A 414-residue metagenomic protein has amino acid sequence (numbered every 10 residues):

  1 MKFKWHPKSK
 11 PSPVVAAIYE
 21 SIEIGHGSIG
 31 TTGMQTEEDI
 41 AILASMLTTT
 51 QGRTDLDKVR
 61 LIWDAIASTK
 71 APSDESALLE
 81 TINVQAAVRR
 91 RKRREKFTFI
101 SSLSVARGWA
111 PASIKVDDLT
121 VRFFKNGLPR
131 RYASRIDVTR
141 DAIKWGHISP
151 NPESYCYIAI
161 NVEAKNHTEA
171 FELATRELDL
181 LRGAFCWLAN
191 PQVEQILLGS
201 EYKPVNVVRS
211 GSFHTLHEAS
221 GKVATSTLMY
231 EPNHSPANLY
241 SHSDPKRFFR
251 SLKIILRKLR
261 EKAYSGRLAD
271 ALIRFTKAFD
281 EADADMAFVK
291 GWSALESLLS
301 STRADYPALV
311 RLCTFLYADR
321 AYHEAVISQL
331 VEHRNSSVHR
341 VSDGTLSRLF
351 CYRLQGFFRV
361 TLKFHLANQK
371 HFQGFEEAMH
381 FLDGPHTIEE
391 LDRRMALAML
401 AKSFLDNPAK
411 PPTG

Functional and structural regions predicted by a protein language model:
M1-T49: Charged, amphipathic alpha-helical stretches
S12-P13, T48-M286, T361, H365-G414: Charged, non-catalytic interaction/linker regions at domain boundaries that couple catalytic cores to substrate
A17, S21, R267-E281, Q329-R340: Solvent-exposed, amphipathic alpha-helical segments
V162-E163, I273-F279, T314-Y317, H339-G344: Glycine- and acidic
L268-A271, F275, A287-G291, L295 (+3 more regions): Short runs of predominantly hydrophobic/aromatic residues within well-ordered alpha helices that form helix-helix
F288-A321: Flexible secondary-structure boundary motifs
L299, R303, E332-N335, H339-S342 (+1 more regions): Hydrophobic alpha-helix feature that most strongly marks membrane-spanning transmembrane helices and their immediate
A321-C351, R359-V360: Histidine-centered, metal-coordinating catalytic motifs and their short helical/loop contexts
